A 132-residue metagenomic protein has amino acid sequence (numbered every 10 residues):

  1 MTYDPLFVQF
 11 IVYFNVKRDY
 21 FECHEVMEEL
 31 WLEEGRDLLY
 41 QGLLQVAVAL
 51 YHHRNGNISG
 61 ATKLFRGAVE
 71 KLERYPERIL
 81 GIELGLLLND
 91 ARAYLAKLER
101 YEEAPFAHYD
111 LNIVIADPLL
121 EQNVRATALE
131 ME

Functional and structural regions predicted by a protein language model:
L6-F7, L38, Q45, L64: TPR repeat positional signature
V8-Q9, Y40, A47, N89 (+1 more regions): "A position-specific structural signal for the A-helix of alpha-solenoid helical repeats
Y13-F14, Q45, H52: Residue at a conserved register position within TPR or TPR-like alpha-solenoid repeats
F14-V26: Helix-turn-helix repeat elements of alpha-solenoid scaffolds
D37-L39, L72-L86: Boundary/linker segments of alpha-helical solenoid repeat arrays
L50-N55, S59, N89-A107: Alpha-helical linker/edge segments of TPR/alpha-solenoid repeat scaffolds and analogous pre-/post-domain helices
I58-P76: TPR/TPR-like (Sel1-like) alpha-helical repeat modules
Y94, L98-E132: A hydrophobic membrane-anchoring alpha-helix module
